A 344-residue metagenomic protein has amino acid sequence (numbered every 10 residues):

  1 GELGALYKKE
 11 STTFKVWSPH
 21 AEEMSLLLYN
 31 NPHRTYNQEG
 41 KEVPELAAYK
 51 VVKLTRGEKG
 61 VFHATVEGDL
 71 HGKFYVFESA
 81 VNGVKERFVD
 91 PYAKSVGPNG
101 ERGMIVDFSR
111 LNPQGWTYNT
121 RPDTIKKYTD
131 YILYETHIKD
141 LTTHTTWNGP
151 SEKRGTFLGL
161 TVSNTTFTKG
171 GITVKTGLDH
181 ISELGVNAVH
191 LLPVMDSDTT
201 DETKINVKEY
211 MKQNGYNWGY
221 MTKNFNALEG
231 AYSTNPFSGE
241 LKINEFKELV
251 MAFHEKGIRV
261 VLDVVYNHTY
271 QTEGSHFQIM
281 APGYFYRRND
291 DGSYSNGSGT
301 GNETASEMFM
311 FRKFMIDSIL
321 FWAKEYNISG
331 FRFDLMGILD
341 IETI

Functional and structural regions predicted by a protein language model:
G1-K9, T13, T35-Y49, G57-F167: The feature marks proteins involved in alpha-glucan
W17-H20, G68, P193: Non-cytosolic beta-sheet module surface loops
S18-P19, L28, E45-A47: Beta-strand-enriched, solvent-exposed domains that form extended recognition/catalytic surfaces
H20-E22, T142: Short, acidic/polar linear motifs in exposed loop/turn regions
M24, V189-L191, F331: Hydrophobic residues within beta-strands of alpha/beta enzymes
S25-L27, V76: Beta-strand signatures of extracellular beta-sandwich domains
K139-Y326, L335, I344: Substrate-binding/active-site clefts of carbohydrate-active enzymes
